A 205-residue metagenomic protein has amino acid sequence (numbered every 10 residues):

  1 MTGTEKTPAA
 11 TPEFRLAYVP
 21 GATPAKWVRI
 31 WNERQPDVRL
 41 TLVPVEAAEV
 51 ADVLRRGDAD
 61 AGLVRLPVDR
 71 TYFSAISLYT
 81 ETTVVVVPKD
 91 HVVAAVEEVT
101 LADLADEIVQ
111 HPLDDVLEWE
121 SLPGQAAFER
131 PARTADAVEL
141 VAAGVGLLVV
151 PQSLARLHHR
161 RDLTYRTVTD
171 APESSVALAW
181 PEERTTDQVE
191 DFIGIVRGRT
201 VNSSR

Functional and structural regions predicted by a protein language model:
M1-A17, T71-A75, A94-A95, H158 (+1 more regions): Short helix-loop hinge/linker segments at domain boundaries
T2-L16, P20-P44, D52: Short alpha-helix C-terminal cap/hinge motif
T2-T4, W27-I30, R34, A48-T83 (+1 more regions): Short beta-strand-centered segments that line the small-molecule binding cleft or hinge of alpha/beta clamshell
P24-K26, V93, E97-R130, V138 (+1 more regions): Secondary-structure junction motif
K26, R166-S204: A late-sequence structural motif
E46-D58, P112-T164: Hydrophobic hinge/microswitch elements
D69-I76, E81, E139-R184: Beta-alpha-beta core module
S74-L113, E173-E183: Hydrophobic/proline-rich hinge and linker segments of small-molecule sensing/allosteric domains, predominantly
